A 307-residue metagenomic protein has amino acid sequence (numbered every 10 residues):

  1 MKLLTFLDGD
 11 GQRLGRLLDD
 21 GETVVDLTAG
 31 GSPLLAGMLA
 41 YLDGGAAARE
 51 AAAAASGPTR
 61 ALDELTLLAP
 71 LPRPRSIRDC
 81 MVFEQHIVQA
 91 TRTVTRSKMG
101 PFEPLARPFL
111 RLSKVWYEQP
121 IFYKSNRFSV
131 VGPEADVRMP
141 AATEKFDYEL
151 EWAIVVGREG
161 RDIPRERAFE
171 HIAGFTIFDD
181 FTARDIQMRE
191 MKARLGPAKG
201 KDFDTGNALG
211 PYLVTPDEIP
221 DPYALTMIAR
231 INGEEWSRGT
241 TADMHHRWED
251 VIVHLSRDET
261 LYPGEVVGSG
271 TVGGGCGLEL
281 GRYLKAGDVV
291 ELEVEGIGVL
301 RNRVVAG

Functional and structural regions predicted by a protein language model:
M1, T5-T28, N207-L213, A242 (+1 more regions): Charged, cofactor-coupling segments
K2, S76, V82, E151 (+3 more regions): Residue-level marker of beta-strand positions
L4-D8, L39-I231: Active-site microenvironments in enzyme catalytic cores
L14-A51: N-terminal cap/recognition module
P72, R78, Y262, K285-A286: Residue-level recognition of short, solvent-exposed, well-ordered loop/turn junctions that link secondary-structure
N232-G233, E295: Short strand-turn-strand beta-turns centered on an Asx-Gly dipeptide
R247-Y283: A conserved acidic, glycine/proline-rich C-terminal tail/linker
